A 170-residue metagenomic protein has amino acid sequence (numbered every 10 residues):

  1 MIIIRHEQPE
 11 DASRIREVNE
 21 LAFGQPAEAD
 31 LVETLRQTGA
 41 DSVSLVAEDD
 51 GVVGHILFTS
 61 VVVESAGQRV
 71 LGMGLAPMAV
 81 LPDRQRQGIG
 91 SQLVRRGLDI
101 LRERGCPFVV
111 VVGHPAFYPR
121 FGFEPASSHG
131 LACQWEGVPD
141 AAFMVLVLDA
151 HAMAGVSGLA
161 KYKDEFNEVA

Functional and structural regions predicted by a protein language model:
M1-E33, T38-V53, G74, F143 (+2 more regions): Short amphipathic alpha-helix that is part of the acyltransferase structural core
T59, L93, G97, P125-G130: Short acidic (Asp/Glu) patches
V62-G74, Q85: A conserved beta-turn-beta hairpin within the catalytic core of GNAT-like acetyltransferases that forms part
R69, L81-Q92, E103-R104, R120-F121: Conserved glycine-rich acetyl-CoA-binding loop
L75, V80, R86-D99, V111: Conserved acetyl-CoA-binding loop-helix of GNAT-fold acetyltransferases
R86-Q87, S91, E136-D149: Accessory recognition modules or surfaces
E103-P107, V112-V138: Conserved active-site alpha-helix within GNAT-family acetyltransferase domains
